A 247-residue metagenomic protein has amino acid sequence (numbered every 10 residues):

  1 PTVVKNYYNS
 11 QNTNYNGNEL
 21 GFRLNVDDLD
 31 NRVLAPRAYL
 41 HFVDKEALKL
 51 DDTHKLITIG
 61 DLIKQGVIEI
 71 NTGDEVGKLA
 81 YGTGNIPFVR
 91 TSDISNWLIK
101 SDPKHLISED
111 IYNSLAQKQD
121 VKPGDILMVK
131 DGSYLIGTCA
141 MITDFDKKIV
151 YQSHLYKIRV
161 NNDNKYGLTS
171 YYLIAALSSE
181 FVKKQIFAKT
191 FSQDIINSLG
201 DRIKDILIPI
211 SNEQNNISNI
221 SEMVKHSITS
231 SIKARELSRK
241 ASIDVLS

Functional and structural regions predicted by a protein language model:
P1-G77, N212-S247: Non-catalytic DNA-recognition/assembly elements of restriction-modification systems
L56-I59, N85-S92: Short, contiguous, well-structured surface segments enriched in hydrophobic/aromatic residues
G60-G77, S92-P123: Sequence-specific dsDNA recognition surfaces
G82-N85, D120-G124, Y151, R202: Short, well-ordered loop/turn elements at secondary-structure boundaries
R90, K118-Q119, L127-A176: A short beta-sheet element
A116, K122, V150-S153, L168 (+7 more regions): Generic recognition of stable, solvent-exposed alpha-helical segments in well-folded globular domains
K148-Y156, T190-N215: A short glycine-rich beta-alpha junction/loop motif
Y171-F191: Short, positively charged
